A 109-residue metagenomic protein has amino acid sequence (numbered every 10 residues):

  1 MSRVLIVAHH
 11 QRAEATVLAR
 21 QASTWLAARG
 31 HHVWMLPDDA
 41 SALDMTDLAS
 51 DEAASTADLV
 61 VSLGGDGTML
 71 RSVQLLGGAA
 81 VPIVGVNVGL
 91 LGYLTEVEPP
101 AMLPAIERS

Functional and structural regions predicted by a protein language model:
M1-Q11: Generic N-terminal amphipathic, Lys/Arg-enriched alpha-helix
R3, H32, A80: Residues at the starts of beta-strands that form the adenosine-phosphate
A13-T16: Short N-terminal binding/cap micro-motifs at the start of the first secondary-structure element
S23, A27, G77: Anion (oxyanion) recognition and catalysis
H31-D38: Short internal beta-strands
A40-S41, T46-S109: Small-residue-rich beta-alpha loop regions that form the catalytic core of phosphotransfer and lipid-active enzymes
